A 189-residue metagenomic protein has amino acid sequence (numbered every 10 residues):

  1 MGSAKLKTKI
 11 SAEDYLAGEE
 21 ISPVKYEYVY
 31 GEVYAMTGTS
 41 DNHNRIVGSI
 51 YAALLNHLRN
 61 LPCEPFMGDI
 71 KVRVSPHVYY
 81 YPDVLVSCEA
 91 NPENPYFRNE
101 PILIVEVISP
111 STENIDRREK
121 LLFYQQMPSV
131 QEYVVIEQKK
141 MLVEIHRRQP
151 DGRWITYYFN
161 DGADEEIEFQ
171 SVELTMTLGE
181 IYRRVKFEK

Functional and structural regions predicted by a protein language model:
M1-K189: Gly/Pro/Ser/Thr-rich low-complexity, intrinsically disordered segments predominantly at protein N-termini
